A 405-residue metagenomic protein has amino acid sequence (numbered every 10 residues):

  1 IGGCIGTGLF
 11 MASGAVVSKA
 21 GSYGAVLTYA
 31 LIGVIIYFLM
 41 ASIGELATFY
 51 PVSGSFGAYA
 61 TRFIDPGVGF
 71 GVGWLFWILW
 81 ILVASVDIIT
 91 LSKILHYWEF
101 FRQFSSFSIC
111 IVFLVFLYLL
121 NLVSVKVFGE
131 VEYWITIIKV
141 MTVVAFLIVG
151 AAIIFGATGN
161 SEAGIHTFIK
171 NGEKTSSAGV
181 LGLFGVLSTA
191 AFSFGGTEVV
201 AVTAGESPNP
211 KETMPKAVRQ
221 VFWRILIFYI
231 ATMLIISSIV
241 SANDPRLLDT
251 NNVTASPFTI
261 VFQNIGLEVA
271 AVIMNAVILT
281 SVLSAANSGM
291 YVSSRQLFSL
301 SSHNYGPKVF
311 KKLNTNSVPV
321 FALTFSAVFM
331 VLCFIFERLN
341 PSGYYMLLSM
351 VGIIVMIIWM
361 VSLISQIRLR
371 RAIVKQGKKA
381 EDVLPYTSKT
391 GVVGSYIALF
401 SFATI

Functional and structural regions predicted by a protein language model:
M11-S105, I109, R224: Extracellular loop-to-transmembrane helix junctions
V17-A20, Y97-S106, K126-T136, I273-V277 (+1 more regions): Transmembrane helix-loop boundary segments of multi-pass membrane transporters
V26, E99-S105, I137-A271: Helix-loop-helix junctions that connect adjacent transmembrane segments in multi-pass membrane transporters
V52, L75-I89, A191-S207, E268-K308 (+3 more regions): Membrane-helix boundary/coupling elements in multi-pass transport proteins
G57-F63, I88-C110, T142, A201-E212 (+3 more regions): Helix-loop-helix connectors at the membrane interface of multi-pass transporters/channels
A58-A60, D65, Y97, K170 (+3 more regions): TM-loop-TM module centered on a large, flexible mid-protein loop between adjacent transmembrane helices in multi-pass
F107-A163, G195, V218-F222, L348-V361 (+1 more regions): Membrane-interface loop-to-helix entry segments
F310-V320, W359-I405: C-terminal membrane-solvent junction of multi-pass transporters and transport-like membrane proteins
